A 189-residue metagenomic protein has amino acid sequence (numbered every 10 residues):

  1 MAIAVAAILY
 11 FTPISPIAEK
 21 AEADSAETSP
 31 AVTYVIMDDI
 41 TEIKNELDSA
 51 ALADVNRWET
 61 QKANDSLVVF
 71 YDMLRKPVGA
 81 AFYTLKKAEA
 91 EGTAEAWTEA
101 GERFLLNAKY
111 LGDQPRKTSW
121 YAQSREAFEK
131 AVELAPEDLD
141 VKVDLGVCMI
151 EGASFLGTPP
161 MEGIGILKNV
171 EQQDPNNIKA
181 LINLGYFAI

Functional and structural regions predicted by a protein language model:
M1-F82: N-terminal leader/linker segments that initiate helical-solenoid repeat arrays
K44, D48, L74-F82, L111-A127 (+1 more regions): Structural signature of tandem alpha-helical TPR/SEL1-like repeats, specifically the intra-repeat loop/turn
A53, K87, K130-A131, N169-V170: Canonical positions in the second alpha-helix
W58, E91-G92, P136, D174-P175: Short coil turns that delineate tetratricopeptide repeat
A63, A96-W97, V141, A180: TPR alpha-solenoid repeat register
S66, E99, R103, D144 (+1 more regions): Canonical tetratricopeptide repeat
Y71, T84, R103-F104, M149 (+1 more regions): Residue at a conserved register position within TPR or TPR-like alpha-solenoid repeats
I178-I189: Extracytoplasmic/luminal low-complexity segments enriched in Pro/Gly and acidic/polar residues that act as flexible
